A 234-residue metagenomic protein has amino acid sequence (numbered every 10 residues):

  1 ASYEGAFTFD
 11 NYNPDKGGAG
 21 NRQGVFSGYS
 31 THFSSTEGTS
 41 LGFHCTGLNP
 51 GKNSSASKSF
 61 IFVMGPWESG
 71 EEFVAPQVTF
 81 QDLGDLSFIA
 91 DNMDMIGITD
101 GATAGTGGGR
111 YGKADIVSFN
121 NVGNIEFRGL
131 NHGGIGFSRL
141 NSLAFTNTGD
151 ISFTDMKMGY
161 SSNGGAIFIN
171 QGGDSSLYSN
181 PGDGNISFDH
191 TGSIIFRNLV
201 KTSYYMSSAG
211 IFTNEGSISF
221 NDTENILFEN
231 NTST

Functional and structural regions predicted by a protein language model:
A1-L199, S203-T234: Surface-exposed loop/turn motifs in large extracellular/passenger domains
